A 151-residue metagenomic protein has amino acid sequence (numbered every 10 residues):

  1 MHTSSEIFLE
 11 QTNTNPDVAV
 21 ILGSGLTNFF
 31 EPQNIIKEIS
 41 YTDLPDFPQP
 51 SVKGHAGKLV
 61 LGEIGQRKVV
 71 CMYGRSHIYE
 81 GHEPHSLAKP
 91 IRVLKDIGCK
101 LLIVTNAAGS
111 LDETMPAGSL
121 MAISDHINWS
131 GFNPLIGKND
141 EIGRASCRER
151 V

Functional and structural regions predicted by a protein language model:
M1-R144: Metabolite-binding pocket within alpha/beta catalytic cores that recognizes anionic/polar moieties
A145-V151: Conserved small/polar residues in nucleotide/adenosyl-binding loops
